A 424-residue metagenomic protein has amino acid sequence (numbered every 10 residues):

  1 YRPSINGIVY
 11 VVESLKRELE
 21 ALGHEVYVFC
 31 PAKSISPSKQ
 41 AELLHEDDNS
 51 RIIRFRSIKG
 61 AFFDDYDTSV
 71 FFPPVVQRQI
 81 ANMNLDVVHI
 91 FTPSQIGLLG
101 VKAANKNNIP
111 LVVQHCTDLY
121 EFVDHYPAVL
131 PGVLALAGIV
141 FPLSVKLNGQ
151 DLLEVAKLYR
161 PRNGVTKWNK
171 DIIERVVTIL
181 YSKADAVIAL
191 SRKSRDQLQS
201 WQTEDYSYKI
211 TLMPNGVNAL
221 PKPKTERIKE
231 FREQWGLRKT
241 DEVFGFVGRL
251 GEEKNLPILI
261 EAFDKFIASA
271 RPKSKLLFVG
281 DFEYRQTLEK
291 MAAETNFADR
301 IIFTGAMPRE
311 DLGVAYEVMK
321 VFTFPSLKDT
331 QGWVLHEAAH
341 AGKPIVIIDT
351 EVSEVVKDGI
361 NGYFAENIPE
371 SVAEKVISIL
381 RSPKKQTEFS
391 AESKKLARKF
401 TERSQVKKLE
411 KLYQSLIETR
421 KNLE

Functional and structural regions predicted by a protein language model:
Y1-R56, I109, E410, K421-E424: N-terminal subdomain of nucleotide-sugar transferases
L158-K209, V217-P221: A short, active-site helix/loop in glycosyltransferases that binds the activated sugar's phosphate group
Y181, A306-M307, V314-M319: Short alpha-helical donor nucleotide-sugar binding micro-motif in glycosyltransferases
R232, L237-K254, I260-F263, L277: Conserved donor-binding/catalytic core segment of Leloir-type glycosyltransferases
Q286-M307: Nucleotide-activated donor-binding/catalytic signature segment of Leloir-type glycosyltransferases, i.e., the conserved
L327: Aromatic "clamp/platform" in nucleotide-sugar-dependent glycosyltransferases that forms part of the donor/acceptor
H340, P344-I347: Short hydrophobic beta-strand element within catalytic cores of glycosyltransferases and related nucleotide-activated
D358-G359, Y363-E370, S378-K384: Conserved acidic donor-binding segment of nucleotide-sugar-dependent glycosyltransferases
